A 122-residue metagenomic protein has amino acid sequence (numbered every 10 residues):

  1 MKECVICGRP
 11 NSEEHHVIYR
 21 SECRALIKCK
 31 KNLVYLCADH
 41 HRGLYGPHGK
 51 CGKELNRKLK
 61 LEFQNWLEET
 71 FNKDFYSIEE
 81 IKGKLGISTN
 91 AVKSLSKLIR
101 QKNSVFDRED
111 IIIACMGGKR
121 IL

Functional and structural regions predicted by a protein language model:
M1-E13, C37-D39: Short cysteine-rich loop/turn motifs with clustered Cys
N11-A25: Short recognition patches in nucleic-acid-associated and regulatory proteins
S21-N32, R42-L85: Polybasic, low-complexity binding patches
C29-L36, K73, R100-V105: Short, exposed beta-strand "edge-strand" segments with a Pro/Gly-rich flavor and a Y/T-containing core
V92-L95: Helix-turn-helix DNA-binding helix
K97-L122: Short Lys/Arg-enriched helix C-cap and helix-to-coil transition segments that create basic nucleic-acid-contact patches
